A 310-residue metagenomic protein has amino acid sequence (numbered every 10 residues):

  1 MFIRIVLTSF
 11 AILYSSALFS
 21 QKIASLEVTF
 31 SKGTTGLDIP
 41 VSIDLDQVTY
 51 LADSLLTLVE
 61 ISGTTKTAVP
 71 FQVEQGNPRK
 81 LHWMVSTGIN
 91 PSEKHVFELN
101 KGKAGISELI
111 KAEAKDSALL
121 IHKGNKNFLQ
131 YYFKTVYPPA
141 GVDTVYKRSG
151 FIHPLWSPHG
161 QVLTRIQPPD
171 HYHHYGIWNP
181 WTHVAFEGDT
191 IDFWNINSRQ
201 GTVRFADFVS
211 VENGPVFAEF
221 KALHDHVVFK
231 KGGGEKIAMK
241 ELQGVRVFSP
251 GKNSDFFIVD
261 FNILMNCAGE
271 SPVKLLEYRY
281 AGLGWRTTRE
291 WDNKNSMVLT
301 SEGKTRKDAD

Functional and structural regions predicted by a protein language model:
M1-S25: Bacterial Sec-dependent N-terminal signal peptides
Q21-L109, D116, Y131-D225: Alpha-mannosidase-like glycoside hydrolase catalytic domains involved in N-glycan trimming, generalizing to other
L26-V28, L119-N125, V259-C267: Short, well-ordered beta-strand segments enriched in hydrophobic/aromatic residues
D46-Y50, K126, N266-E270: Short solvent-exposed strand-capping/beta-turn motif centered on an Asx-Ser/Thr pair
E108-K115, N213, L223-E277: Acidic, contiguous internal or C-terminal segments within carbohydrate-active enzymes that form a structured patch used
L119-I121, L155, R306, D310: Short acidic-hydrophobic surface loop/beta-edge motif
Y131-Y146, P154, P250-L299: Acidic (Asp/Glu-rich), glycine- and aromatic
Q161, I166-D192, A268-D310: A contiguous, surface-exposed recognition patch within enzymatic or periplasmic domains that forms
